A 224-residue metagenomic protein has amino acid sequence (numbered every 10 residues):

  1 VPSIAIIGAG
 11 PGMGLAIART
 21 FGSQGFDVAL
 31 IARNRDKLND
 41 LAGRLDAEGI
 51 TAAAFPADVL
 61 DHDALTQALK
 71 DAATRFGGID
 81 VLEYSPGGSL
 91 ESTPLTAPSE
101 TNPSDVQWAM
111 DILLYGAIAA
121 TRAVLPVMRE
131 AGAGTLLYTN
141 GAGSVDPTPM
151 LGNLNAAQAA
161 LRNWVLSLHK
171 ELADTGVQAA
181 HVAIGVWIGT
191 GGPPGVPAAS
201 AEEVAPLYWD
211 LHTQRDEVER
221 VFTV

Functional and structural regions predicted by a protein language model:
I7, I79-G88, L113, Y138 (+1 more regions): Rossmann-fold scaffold of SDR-type NAD(P)-dependent oxidoreductases
G10-G12: Conserved glycine-rich cofactor-binding loop
F26-N39: Conserved glycine-rich Rossmann-like NAD(P)H-binding loop of the short-chain dehydrogenase/reductase
D36, P56-A68: The beta1-alpha1 cofactor-binding region of Rossmann-like NAD(H)/NADP(H)-dependent oxidoreductases
G88-S89, P103-A109, R129-E130, T135-L161 (+4 more regions): Catalytic loop of short-chain dehydrogenase/reductase
S99-I118: Catalytic Tyr-X3-Lys loop
T121-R122, L166: A short, exposed helix-loop element centered on a Lys and neighboring polar residues
L166, D174-V224: C-terminal helical subdomain
